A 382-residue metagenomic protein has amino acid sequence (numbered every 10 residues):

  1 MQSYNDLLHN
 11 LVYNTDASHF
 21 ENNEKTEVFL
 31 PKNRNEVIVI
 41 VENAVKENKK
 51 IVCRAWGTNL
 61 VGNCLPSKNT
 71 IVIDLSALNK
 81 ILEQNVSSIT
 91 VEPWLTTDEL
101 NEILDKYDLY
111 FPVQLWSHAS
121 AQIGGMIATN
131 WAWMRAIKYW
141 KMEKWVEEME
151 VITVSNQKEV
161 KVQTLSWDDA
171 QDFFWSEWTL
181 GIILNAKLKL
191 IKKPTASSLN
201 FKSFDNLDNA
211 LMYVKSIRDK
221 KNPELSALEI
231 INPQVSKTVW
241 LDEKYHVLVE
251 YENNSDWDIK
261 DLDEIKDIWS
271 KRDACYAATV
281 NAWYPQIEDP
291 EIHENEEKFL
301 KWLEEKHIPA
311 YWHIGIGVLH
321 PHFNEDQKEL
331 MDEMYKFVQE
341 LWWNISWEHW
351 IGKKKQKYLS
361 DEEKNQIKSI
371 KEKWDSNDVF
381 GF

Functional and structural regions predicted by a protein language model:
M1-E24, K46-I51, W56, D261-S270 (+1 more regions): N-terminal accessory segments
N5-T15, K192, S198-F204, N209-W342: C-terminal substrate-recognition/cap domain of FAD-linked oxidoreductases
A17-L78, I314, N324-Q327, V338: Glycine-rich N-terminal segment of FAD-binding domains in flavoprotein oxidoreductases, spanning the beta-loop-helix
V37-I51, L104-A121, S155-F174, E304-E305 (+2 more regions): Short, hydrophobic/aliphatic alpha-helical segments
A55-T58, W116, P233, W350: Short, ordered loop/turn segments at secondary-structure junctions
K80-L82, S87-A227, V379-F380: FAD-binding subdomain of flavoenzyme oxidoreductases
K353-F382: Activity-critical C-terminal alpha-helical subdomain
